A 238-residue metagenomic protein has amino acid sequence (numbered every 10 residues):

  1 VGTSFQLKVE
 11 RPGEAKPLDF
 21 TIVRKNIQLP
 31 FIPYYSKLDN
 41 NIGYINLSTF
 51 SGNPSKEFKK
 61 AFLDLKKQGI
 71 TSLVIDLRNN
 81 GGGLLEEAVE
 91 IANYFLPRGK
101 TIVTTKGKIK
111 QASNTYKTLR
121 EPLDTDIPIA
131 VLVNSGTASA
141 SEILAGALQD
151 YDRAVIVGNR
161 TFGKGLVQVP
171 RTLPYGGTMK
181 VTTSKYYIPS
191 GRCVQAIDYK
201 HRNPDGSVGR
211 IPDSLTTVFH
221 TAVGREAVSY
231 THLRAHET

Functional and structural regions predicted by a protein language model:
V1-P174: Cleft-lining beta-strand/loop regions that shape enzyme active-site pockets
K8-P12, Y187, H220: A generic structural motif
G165-L173, G177-S214: Polar, glycine-rich mid-to-C-terminal structural blocks that act as macromolecule-binding/assembly scaffolds
L215, H220-V223: Outer-membrane beta-barrel initiation region
E226-A227: A conserved active-site cap/scaffold subdomain adjacent to cofactor or substrate pockets
T231-T238: Conserved small/polar residues in nucleotide/adenosyl-binding loops
